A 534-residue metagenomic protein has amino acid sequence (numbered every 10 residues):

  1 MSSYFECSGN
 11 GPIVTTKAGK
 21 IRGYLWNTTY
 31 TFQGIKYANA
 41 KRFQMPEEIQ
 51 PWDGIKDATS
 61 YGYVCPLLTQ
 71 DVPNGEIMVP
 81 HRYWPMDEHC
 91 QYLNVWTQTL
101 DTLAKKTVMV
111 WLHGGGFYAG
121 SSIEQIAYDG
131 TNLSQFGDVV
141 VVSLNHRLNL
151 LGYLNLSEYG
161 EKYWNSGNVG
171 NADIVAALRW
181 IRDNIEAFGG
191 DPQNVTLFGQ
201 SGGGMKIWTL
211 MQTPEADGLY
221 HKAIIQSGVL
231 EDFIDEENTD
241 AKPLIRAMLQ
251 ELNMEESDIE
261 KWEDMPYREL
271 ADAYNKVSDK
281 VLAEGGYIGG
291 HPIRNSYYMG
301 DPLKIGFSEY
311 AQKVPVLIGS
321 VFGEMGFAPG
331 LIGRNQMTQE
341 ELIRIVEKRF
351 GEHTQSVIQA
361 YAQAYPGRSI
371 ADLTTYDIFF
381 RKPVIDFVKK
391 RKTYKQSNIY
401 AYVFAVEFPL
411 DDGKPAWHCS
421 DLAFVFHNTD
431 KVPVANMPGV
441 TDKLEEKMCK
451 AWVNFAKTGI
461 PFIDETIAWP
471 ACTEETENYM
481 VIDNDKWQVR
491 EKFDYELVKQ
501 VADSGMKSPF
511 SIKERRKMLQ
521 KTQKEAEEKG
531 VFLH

Functional and structural regions predicted by a protein language model:
M1-N171, P192, P438-M448, T458-A468 (+4 more regions): Non-catalytic accessory segments of hydrolases
N74-I259, I305-A328: Serine-hydrolase-like catalytic core of hydrolytic proteins
M78-H81, Y163-N168, E231-E236, L303 (+5 more regions): Active-site rim elements
M109, V140, V175-L178, R182 (+10 more regions): Non-transmembrane alpha-helical segments in soluble domains of secreted/periplasmic/extracellular proteins
L144, G152, H221-K222, C419-N436 (+1 more regions): Substrate-binding rim/cap in mid-to-C-terminal beta-strand-loop elements of soluble/periplasmic
A176, D183, D217, Q226-L342 (+1 more regions): Substrate-access "cap/lid" subdomains that shape and gate the entrance to catalytic or ligand-binding pockets
A311-Q359, Q488-H534: C-terminal, loop-rich substrate-recognition/catalytic regions characterized by aromatic stacking residues
I318-S320, A401-F404: Short beta-strand segments
